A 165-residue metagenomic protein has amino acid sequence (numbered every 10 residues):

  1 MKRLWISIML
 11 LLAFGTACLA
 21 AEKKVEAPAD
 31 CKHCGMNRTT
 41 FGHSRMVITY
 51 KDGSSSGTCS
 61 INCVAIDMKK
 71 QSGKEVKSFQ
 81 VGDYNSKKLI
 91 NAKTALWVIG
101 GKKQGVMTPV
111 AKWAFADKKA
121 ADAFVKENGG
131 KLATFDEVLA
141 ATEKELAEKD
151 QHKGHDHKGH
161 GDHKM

Functional and structural regions predicted by a protein language model:
M1-A20: N-terminal export/membrane-targeting signals
C18-M165: Intrinsically disordered, low-complexity terminal tails/loops enriched in metal-binding residues
